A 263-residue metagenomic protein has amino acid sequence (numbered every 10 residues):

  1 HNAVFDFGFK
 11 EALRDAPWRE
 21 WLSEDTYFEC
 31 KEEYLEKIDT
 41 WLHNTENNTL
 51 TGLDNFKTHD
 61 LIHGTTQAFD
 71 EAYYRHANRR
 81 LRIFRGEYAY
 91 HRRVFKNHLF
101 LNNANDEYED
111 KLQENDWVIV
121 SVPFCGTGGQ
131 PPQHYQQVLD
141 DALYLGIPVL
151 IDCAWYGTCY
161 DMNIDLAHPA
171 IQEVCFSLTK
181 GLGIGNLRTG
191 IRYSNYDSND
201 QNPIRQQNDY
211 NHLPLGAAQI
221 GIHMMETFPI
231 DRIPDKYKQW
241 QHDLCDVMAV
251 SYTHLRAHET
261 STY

Functional and structural regions predicted by a protein language model:
H1-Q67, E71, G86, R232-L244: Conserved N-terminal alpha-helix of the aminotransferase class I/II PLP-enzyme fold
G8-R14, C175-K238: Conserved core segment of the aminotransferase class I/II
T65-Y74, I83-L99: Substrate-binding/gating loop at the entrance of the active-site cleft, primarily in PLP-dependent aminotransferase-like
A68, Y88-Y90, P123-Q130, W155-T158 (+1 more regions): Short acidic, S/G/P-rich loop/turn micro-motifs used as interaction or catalytic elements
N97-Q113: A short, well-structured beta->alpha microelement
P131-M162: Catalytic PLP-binding core of fold-type I/II PLP enzymes
I151, N163-K180: Conserved active-site segment immediately N-terminal to the catalytic lysine that forms the internal aldimine
T253-T260: Conserved small/polar residues in nucleotide/adenosyl-binding loops
